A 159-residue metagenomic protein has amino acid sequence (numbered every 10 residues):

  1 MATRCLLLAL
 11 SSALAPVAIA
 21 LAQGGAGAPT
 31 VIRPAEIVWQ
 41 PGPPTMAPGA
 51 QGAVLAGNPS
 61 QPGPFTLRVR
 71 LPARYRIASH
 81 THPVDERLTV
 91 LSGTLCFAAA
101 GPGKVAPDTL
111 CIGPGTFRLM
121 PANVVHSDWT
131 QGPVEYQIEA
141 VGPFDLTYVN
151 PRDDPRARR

Functional and structural regions predicted by a protein language model:
C5-A18: Bacterial N-terminal signal peptides
L21-F65, L110, P151-R159: A short, N-terminal "cap"/entry segment at the start of jelly-roll beta-barrel domains of the cupin/DSBH fold
A28-I32, P107, S127-R159: Double-stranded beta-helix
P59-S60, G101-N123: Short acidic-glycine-tyrosine-enriched beta hairpin
P62-H82, I112: Conserved short histidine dyad/triad with adjacent acidic residue
P72-Y75, T81-G103: Glycine- and acidic-residue-biased ligand/ion/polar-headgroup-sensing regions
I77-S79, F97-A98, M120, V125-Q131: Short beta-strand His + acidic residue motifs that chelate non-heme Fe in jelly-roll/DSBH and cupin folds
